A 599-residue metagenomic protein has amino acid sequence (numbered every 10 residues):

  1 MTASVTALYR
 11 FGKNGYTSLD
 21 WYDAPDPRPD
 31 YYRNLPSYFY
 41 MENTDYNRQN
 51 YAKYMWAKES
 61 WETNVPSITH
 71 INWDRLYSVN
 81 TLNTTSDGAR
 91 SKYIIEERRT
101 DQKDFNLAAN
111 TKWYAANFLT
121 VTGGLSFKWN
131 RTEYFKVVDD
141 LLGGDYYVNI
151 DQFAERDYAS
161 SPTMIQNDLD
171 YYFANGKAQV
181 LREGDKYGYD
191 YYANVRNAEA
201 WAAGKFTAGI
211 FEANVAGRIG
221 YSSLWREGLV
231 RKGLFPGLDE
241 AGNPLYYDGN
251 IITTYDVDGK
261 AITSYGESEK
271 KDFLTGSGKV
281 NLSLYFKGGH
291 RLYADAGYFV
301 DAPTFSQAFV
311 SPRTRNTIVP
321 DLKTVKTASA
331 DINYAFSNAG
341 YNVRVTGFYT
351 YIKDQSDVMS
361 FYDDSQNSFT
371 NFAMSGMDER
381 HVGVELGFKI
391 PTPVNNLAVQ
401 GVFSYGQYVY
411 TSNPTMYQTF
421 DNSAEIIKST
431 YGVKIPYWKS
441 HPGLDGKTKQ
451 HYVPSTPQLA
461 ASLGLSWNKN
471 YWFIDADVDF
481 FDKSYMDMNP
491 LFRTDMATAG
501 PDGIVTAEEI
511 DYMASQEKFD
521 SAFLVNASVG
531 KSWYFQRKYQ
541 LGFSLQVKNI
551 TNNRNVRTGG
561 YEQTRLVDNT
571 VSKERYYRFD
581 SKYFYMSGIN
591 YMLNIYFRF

Functional and structural regions predicted by a protein language model:
M1, V5, L107-W113, G123-L125 (+11 more regions): Residues on the lipid-exposed face of transmembrane beta-strands in outer-membrane beta-barrel proteins
M1-N130, G340-T346: Outer-membrane beta-barrel domain signature, strongest for Gram-negative TonB-dependent receptors and also present
S4-L8, S18, R291-Y293, G297 (+5 more regions): Membrane-embedded beta-barrel scaffold of Gram-negative outer-membrane proteins
L8-R10, S126-N130, R218-S222, G297-F299 (+7 more regions): Outer-membrane beta-barrel pore domains and translocons
L19-D30, V138-V148, L229-Y246, N250-Y255 (+6 more regions): Flexible, surface-exposed loop regions and adjacent strand-edge segments of Gram-negative outer-membrane beta-barrel
Q102-D104, Y114-T122, S126-V137, L142-D145 (+6 more regions): Structural signature of Gram-negative outer-membrane beta-barrels, strongest in the C-terminal barrel of TonB-dependent
I210, F348-I352, T370-F492, Y596: Gram-negative outer-membrane beta-barrel transporters
I352-D354, F480-T498, I504, K531-F599: C-terminal beta-signal and adjacent terminal beta-strands/loops of Gram-negative outer-membrane beta-barrel proteins
